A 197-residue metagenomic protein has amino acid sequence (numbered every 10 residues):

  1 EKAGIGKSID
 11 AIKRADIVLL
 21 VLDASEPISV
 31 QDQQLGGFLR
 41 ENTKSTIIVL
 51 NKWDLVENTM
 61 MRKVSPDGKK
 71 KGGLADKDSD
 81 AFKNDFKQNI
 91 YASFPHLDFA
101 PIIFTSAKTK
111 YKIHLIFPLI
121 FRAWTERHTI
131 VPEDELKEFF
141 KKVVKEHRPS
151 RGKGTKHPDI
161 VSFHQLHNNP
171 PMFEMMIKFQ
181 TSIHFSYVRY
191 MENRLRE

Functional and structural regions predicted by a protein language model:
E1-D10, R14-L20, E26-E197: C-terminal-of-GTPase-core extension/linker across diverse P-loop GTPases
